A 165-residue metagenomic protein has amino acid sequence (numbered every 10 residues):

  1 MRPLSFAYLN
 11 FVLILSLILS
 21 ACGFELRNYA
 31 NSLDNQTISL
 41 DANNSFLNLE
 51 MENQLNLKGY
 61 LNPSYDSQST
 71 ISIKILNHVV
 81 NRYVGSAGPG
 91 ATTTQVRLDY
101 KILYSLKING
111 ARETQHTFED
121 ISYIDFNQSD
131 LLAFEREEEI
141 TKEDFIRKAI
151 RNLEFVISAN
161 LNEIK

Functional and structural regions predicted by a protein language model:
M1-F11: Bacterial N-terminal signal peptides that target proteins for export
I18-A21: C-terminal motif of bacterial Sec signal peptides marking the signal peptidase cleavage site
G23-E25: Bacterial signal peptide processing site
A30-V79: N-terminal segment of the mature soluble domain
L55, G59, L106-G110, L153-L161: Sec/Tat-exported extracytoplasmic proteins
S72-T117, Y123-E139, R151: Surface-exposed short loop/turn segments
L132-K165: C-terminal/domain-edge helix-coil "capping" segments
